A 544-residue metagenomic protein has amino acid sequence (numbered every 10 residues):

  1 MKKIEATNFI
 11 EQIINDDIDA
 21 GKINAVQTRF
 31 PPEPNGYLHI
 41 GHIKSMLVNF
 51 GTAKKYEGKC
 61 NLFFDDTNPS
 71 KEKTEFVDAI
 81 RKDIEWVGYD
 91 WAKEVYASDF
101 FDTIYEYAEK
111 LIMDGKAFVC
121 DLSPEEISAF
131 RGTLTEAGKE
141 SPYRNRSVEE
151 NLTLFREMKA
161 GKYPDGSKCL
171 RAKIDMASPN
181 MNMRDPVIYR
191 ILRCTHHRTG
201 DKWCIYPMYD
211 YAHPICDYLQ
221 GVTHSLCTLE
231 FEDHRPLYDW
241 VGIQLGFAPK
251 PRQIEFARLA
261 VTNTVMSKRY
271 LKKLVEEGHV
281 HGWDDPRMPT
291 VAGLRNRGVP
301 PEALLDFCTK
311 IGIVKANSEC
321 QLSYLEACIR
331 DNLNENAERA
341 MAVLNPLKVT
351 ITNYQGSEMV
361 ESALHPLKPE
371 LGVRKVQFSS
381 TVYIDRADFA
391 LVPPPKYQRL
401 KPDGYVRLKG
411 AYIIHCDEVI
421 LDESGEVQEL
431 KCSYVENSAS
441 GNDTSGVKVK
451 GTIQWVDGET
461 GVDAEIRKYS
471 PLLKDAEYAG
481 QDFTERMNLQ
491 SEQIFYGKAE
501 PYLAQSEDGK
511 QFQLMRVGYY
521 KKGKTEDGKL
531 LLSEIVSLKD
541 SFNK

Functional and structural regions predicted by a protein language model:
A6-N15, D19-K82, H196-L229: N-terminal catalytic cores of NTP/NDP-binding nucleotidyl/phosphoryl-transfer enzymes
A20-K22, G51-K59, E85-K93, Y218 (+2 more regions): Secondary-structure transition/capping motifs at alpha-helix termini and the adjoining loop/turn into the next element
G21, N49, I80, L111 (+3 more regions): Residue-level signal for inorganic ion chemistry
P31-N35, F63-K71, K93-D102, E125-E126 (+5 more regions): Conserved short loop/turn motifs at secondary-structure junctions
L62, D66-N68, T74, Y96 (+4 more regions): Active-site cores that bind ATP or allylic diphosphates and position pyrophosphate for catalysis
F76-D102, Y107-K110, G115-F118: A glycine-rich helix N-cap at a beta->alpha junction
F231-R235, D239-V241, E302-L305, T309-I311 (+1 more regions): Core subunits and conserved enzymes of cellular information-processing and envelope-translocation systems across
A248-C328, N332: Long, charged, mostly alpha-helical binding arms that flank functional sites
